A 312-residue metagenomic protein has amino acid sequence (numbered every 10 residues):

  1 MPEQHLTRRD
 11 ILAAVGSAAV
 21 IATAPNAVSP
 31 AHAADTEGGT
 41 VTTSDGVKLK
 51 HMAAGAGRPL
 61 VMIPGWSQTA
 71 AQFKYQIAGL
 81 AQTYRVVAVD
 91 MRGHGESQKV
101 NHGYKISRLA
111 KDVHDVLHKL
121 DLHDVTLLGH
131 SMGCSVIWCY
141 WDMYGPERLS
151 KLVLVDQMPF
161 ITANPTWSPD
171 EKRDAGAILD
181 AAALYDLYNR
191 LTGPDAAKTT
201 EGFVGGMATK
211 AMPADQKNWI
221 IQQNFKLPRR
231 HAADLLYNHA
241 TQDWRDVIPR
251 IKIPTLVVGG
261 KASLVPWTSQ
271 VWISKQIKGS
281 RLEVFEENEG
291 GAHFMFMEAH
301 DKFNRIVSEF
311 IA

Functional and structural regions predicted by a protein language model:
P2-A18: N-terminal secretory signal peptides and thylakoid transit peptides that target proteins across membranes
N26-S44: C-terminal segment of N-terminal export signals and the immediately downstream linker at the start of the mature
S44, M52-A54, A88-M132, V136 (+3 more regions): Active-site loop/oxyanion-hole signature of alpha/beta-hydrolase fold enzymes
V47, M52-K99: Conserved HGGG/HGGXW glycine-rich cap/lid loop of the alpha/beta-hydrolase fold
W138, L149-L191: Flexible "cap/lid" loop of the alpha/beta hydrolase fold
K217-D246: Hydrophobic, aromatic-rich cap/lid helix
P254-G291: Conserved loop-alpha-helix segment in the C-terminal half of the alpha/beta-hydrolase fold that carries the catalytic
N288-H300, N304: Catalytic histidine-centered segment of alpha/beta-hydrolase-like enzymes
